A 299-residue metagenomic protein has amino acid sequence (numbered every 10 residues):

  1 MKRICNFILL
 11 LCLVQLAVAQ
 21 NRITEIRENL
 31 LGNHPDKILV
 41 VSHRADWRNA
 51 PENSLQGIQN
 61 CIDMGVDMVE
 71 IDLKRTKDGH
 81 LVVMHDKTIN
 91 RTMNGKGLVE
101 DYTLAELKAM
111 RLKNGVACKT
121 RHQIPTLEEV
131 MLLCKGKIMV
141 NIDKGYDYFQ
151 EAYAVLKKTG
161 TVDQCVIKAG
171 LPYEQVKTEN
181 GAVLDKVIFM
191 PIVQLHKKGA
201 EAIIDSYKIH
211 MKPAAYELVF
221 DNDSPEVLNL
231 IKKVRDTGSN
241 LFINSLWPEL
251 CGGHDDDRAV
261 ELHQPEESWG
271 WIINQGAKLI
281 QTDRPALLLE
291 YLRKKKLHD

Functional and structural regions predicted by a protein language model:
M1-I23: Bacterial Sec-dependent N-terminal signal peptides
A19-D299: Phosphate-group recognition and catalysis centered on beta-loop-alpha active-site segments
